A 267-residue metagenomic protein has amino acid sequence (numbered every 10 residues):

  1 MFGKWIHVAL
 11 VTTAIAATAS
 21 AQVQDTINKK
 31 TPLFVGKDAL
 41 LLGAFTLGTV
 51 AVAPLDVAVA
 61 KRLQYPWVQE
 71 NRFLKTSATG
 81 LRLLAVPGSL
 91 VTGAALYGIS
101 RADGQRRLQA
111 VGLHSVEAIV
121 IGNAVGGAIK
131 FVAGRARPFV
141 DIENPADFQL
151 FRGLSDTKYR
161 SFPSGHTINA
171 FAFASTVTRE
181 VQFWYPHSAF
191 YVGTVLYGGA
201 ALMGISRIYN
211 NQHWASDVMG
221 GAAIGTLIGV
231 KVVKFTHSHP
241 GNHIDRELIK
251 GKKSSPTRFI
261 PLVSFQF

Functional and structural regions predicted by a protein language model:
F2-L42, P54, A102, R106-L113 (+1 more regions): Replace "edges of transmembrane helices
K30, V59-P66, S77-L81: Hydrophobic alpha-helical segments of integral membrane proteins, encompassing both true transmembrane helices
A44-T46: Early exported N-terminus immediately downstream of N-terminal targeting peptides
G48-A60: Alpha-helical transmembrane segments of multi-pass membrane proteins
Q64-R72, Y185-P186: Membrane interface segments of multi-pass transport proteins and intramembrane proteases
N71-T92: Interfacial helix-start motif at the membrane-water boundary
L90-L96, A172: Hydrophobic alpha-helical transmembrane segments of multi-pass integral membrane proteins
G98-S100: Juxtamembrane "helix exit" motif at the C-terminal ends of alpha-helical transmembrane segments in multi-pass membrane
